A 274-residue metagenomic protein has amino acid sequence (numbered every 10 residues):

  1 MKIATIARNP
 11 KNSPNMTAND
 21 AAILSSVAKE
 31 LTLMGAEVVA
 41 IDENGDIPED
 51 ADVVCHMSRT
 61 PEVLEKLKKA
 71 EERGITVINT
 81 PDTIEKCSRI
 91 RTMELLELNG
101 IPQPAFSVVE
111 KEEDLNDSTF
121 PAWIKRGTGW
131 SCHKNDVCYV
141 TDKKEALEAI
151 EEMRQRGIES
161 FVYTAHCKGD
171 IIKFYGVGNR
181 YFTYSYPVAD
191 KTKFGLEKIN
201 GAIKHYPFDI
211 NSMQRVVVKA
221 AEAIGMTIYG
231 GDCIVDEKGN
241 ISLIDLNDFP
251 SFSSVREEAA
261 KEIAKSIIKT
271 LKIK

Functional and structural regions predicted by a protein language model:
I3-A7, G74, D82-I171, N211: Active-site nucleotide/adenylate-binding loops and adjacent lid/helix of ATP-dependent enzymes
I6-V108, W130: Conserved N-proximal alpha/beta basic substrate-recognition cap immediately N-terminal to, or forming the N-lobe
I41-E43, F161-Y163, I172, M226-K238: A short glycine-rich, hydrophobically flanked beta-strand micro-motif that places a catalytic Asp/Glu for divalent metal
A51-C55, A122-K125, F174-G176, G239-S254: A short beta-strand motif that forms the metal-chelation/ATP-contact edge of phosphoryl-transfer active sites
A122, V162, F182, Y229 (+1 more regions): Protein kinase-like catalytic core scaffold
G127, H166-C167, Y175, D232-I234 (+1 more regions): Anionic group-transfer/hydrolysis microenvironments
Y139-I224: Phosphate-binding site of ATP-dependent enzymes
F194-L243, E262-K274: A long amphipathic alpha-helix within ATP-dependent nucleotide-binding catalytic cores
